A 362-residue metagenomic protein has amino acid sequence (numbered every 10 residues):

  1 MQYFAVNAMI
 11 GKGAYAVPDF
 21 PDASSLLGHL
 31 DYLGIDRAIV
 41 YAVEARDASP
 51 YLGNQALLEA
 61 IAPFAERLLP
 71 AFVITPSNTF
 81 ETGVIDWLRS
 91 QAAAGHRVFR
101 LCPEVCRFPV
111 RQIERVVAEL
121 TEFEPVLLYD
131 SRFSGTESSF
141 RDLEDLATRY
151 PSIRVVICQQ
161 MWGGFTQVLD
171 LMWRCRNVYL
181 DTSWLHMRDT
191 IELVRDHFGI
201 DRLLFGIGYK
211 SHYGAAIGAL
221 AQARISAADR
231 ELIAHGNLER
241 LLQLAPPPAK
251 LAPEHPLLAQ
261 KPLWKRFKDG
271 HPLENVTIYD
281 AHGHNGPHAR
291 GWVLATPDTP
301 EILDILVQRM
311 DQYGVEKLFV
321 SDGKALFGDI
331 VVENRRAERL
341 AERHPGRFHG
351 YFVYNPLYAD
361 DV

Functional and structural regions predicted by a protein language model:
M1-I10, D19-R37, I200-R202, H212-T277 (+1 more regions): Mid-to-C-terminal alpha-helical segments outside catalytic/metal-binding sites
Y3-A8, A38-V40, L69-I74, R97-L101 (+7 more regions): Hydrophobic faces of well-ordered beta-strands that scaffold small-molecule active sites in alpha/beta enzyme cores
N7, L30, L57, I61 (+9 more regions): Conserved, mostly hydrophobic/aromatic
I10-P21, H284-P300: Acidic/histidine-rich helix-loop elements that form or flank divalent-metal/phosphate-binding sites at the catalytic
G11-A14, A45-S49, P76-F80, R107-F108 (+7 more regions): Active-site environment of divalent metal-dependent phosphoester hydrolases
A14-P18, S138-E144, F165-M172, T190-H197 (+3 more regions): Histidine/acidic-residue-rich catalytic or RNA/ligand-binding cores of hydrolases and nuclease-related proteins
D36-R37, A45, L52-L128, S134 (+3 more regions): Active-site gating/metal-coordination segments in enzymes
V98, V105-L204, H255-L257, W264 (+1 more regions): Catalytic pocket-lining loop regions of alpha/beta-barrel enzymes, especially the amidohydrolase/enolase/GH5 lineages
